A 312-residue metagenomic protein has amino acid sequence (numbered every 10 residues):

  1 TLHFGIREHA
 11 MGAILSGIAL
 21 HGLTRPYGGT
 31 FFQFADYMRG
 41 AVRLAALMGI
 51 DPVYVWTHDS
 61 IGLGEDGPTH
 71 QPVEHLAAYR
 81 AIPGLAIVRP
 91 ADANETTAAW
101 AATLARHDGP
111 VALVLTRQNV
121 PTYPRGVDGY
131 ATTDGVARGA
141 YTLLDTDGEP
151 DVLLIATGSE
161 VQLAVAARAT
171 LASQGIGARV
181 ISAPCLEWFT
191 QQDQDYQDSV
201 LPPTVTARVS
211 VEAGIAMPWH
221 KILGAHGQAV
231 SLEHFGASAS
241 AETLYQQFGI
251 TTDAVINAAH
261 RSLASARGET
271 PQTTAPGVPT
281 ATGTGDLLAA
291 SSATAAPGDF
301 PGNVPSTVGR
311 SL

Functional and structural regions predicted by a protein language model:
T1-L76, A98, V165: Thiamine diphosphate
F4, Y27-G28, Y54-W56, I87-A91 (+3 more regions): General beta-strand structural signal in soluble alpha/beta enzymes
R7-M11, F34-M38, P72, A78-A81 (+8 more regions): Active-site-proximal structural scaffolding
G17-I18, L44, A78, A102 (+2 more regions): Hydrophobic/aromatic ligand-binding patch that stacks against planar heteroaromatic rings of cofactors or nucleotides
L20-L23, M48, T57-R106, A237 (+4 more regions): Conserved thiamine diphosphate
L23-R25, D51-V53, A86, P110 (+2 more regions): Proline-centered loop/turn at the N-terminus of a beta-strand
F32-Q33, D59, A93-N94, Q118 (+1 more regions): Conserved beta-strand edge residues that scaffold enzyme active sites
G62-P68, A105-A293, P297-L312: Thiamine diphosphate
